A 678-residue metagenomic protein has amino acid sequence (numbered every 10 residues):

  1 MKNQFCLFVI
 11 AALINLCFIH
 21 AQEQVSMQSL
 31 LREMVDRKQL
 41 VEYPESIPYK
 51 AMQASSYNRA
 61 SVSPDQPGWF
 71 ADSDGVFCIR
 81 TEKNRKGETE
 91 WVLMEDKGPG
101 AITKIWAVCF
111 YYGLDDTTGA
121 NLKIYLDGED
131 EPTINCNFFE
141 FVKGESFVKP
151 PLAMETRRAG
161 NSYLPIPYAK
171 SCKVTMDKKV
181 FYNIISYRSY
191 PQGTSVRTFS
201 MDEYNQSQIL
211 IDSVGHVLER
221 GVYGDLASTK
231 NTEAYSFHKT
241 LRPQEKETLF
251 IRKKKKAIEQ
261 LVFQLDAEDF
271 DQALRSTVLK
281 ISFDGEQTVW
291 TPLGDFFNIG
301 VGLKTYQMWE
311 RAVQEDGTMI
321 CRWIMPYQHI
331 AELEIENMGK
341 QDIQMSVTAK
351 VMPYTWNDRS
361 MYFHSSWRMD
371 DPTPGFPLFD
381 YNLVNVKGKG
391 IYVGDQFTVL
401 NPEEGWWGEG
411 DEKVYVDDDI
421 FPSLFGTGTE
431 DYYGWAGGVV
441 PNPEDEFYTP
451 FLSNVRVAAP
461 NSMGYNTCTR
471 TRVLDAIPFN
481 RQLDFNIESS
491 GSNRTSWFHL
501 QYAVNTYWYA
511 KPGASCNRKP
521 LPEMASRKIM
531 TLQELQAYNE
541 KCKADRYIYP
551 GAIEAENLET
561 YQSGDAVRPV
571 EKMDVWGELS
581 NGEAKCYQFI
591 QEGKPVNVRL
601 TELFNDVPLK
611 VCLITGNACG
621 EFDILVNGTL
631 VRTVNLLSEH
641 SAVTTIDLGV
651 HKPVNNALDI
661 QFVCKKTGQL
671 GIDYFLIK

Functional and structural regions predicted by a protein language model:
M1-E23: Bacterial Sec-dependent N-terminal signal peptides
Q4-F5, C17, E82-R85, K97 (+6 more regions): Residue-level detector of intrinsically disordered/flexible regions characterized by low predicted structural confidence
E23-E540: Beta-strand-centric surfaces of beta-sandwich/beta-rich domains
L532-K678: Extracytoplasmic
